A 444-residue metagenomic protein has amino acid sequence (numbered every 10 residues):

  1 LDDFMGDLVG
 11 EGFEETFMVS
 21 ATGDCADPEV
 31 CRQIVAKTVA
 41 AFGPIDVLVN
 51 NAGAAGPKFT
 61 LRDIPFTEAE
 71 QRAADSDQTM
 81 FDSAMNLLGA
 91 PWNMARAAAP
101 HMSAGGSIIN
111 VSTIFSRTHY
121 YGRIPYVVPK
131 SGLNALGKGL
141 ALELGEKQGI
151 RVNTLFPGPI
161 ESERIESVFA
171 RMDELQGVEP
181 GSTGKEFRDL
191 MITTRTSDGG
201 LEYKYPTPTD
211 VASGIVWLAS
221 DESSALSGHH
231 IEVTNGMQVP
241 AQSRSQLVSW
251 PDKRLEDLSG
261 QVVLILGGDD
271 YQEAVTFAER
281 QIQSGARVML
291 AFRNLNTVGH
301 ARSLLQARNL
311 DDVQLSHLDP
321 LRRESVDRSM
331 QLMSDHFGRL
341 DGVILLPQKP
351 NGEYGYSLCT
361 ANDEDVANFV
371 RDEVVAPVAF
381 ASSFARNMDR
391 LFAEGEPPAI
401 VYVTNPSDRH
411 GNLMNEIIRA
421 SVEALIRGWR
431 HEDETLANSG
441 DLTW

Functional and structural regions predicted by a protein language model:
F4-D7, R62-F66, I160-G199, Q242-V248 (+2 more regions): A glycine/serine/threonine-rich, flexible loop-to-helix segment that serves as the NAD(P) cofactor-binding "lid"
F42, A95, H101, K204-V233 (+1 more regions): C-terminal substrate-recognition "lid" of short-chain dehydrogenase/reductases
A54-A55, R72-S76, I109-G132, G137-E146 (+5 more regions): Catalytic loop of short-chain dehydrogenase/reductase
K58, V216, S227-D257: Short C-terminal tail/terminal secondary-structure segment of NAD(P)H-dependent dehydrogenase/reductase domains
P65-W92, G105, I109, L133 (+3 more regions): Catalytic Tyr-X3-Lys loop
D82-G106, A141-E146, S220, D335 (+2 more regions): Amphipathic alpha-helical dimer-interface segment in Rossmann-like NAD(P)H-dependent oxidoreductases
E146-R151, L226-G228, D441: Short, small/polar-rich loop/turn modules that mediate ligand/substrate recognition or access, typified
K253-M289: Canonical Rossmann dinucleotide-binding motif of NAD(H)/NADP(H)-dependent dehydrogenases/reductases, specifically
